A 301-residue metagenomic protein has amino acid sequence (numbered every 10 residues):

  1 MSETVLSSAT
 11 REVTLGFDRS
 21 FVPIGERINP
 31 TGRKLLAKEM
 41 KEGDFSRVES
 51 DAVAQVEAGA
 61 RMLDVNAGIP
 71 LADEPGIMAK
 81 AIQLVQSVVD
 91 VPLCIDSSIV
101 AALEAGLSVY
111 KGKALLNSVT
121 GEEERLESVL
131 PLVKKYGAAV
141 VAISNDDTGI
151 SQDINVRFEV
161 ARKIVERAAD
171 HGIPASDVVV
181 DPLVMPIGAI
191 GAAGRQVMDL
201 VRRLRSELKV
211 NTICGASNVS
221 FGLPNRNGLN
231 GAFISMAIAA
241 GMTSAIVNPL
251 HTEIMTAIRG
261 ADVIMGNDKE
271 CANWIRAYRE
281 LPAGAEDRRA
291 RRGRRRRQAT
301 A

Functional and structural regions predicted by a protein language model:
M1-V179, M185-A301: Domain-level signal for soluble alpha/beta catalytic cores
